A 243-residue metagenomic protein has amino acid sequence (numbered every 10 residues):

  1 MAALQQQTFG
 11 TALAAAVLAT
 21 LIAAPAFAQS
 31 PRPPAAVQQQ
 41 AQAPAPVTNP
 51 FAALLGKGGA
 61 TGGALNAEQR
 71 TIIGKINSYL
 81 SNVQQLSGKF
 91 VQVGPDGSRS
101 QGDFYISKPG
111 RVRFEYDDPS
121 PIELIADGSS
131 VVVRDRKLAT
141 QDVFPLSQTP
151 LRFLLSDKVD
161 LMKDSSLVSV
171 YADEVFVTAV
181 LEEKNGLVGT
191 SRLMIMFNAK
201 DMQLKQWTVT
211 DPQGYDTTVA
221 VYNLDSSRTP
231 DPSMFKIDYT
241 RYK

Functional and structural regions predicted by a protein language model:
M1-A14: Bacterial N-terminal signal peptides that target proteins for export
A12-A23: Bacterial N-terminal signal peptides
I22-G74, K243: Compositionally biased, proline/threonine/alanine/serine-rich low-complexity intrinsically disordered stretches
A45-N49, A53, F104-F153: An acidic-aromatic
S78-P95: A short, Trp-centered hydrophobic/proline-enriched beta-strand micro-motif
S81-Q85, R99-Q101, S107-R111, D118-P121 (+5 more regions): Extracytoplasmic
A139-E182: Flexible, surface-exposed loop/linker segments and immediately adjacent secondary-structure boundaries
K163-D164, A172-K243: Gly/Pro-enriched, hydrophobic low-complexity segments that function as extracytoplasmic propeptides/linkers
